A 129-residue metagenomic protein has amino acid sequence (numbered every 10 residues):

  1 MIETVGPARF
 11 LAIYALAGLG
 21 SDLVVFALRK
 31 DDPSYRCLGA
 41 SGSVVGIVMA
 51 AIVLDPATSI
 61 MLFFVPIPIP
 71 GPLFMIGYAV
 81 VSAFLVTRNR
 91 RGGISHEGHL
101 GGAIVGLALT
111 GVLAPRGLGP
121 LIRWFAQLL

Functional and structural regions predicted by a protein language model:
M1-L129: A detector for small-residue-rich transmembrane helices and their helix-helix packing motifs
